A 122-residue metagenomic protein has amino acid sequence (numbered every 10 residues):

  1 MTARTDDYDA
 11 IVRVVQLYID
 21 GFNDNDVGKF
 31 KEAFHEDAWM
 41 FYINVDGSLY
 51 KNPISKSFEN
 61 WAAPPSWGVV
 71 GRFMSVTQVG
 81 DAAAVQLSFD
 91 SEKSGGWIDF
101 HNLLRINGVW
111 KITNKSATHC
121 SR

Functional and structural regions predicted by a protein language model:
M1-G28, E32-E36, S48: Short, low-complexity N-terminal intrinsically disordered segments enriched in polar/charged residues
D6-R13, W39-G96: Surface-exposed, charged secondary-structure patches
F30-K31, Y42, N114: Hydrophobic residues in well-ordered beta-strands that form the structural core
F34, F89-S91, S116-A117: Short beta-strand segments enriched in hydrophobic/aromatic residues within well-folded beta-rich domains
A38-W39, S121: Short secondary-structure capping/turn micro-motifs that flank functional sites
G96-R122: Short beta-strand edge/turn micro-motifs at domain boundaries
